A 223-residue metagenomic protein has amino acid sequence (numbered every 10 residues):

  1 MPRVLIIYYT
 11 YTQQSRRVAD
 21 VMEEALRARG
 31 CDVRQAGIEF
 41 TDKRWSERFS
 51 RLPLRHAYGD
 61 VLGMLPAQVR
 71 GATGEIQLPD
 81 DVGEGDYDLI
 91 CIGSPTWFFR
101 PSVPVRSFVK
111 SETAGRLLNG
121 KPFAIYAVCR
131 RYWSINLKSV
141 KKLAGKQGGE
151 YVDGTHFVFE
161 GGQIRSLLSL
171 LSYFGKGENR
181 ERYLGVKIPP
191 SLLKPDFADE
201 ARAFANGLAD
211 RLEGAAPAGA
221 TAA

Functional and structural regions predicted by a protein language model:
M1-G93, F99-S102, S107-K110, A114-N119 (+1 more regions): N-terminal beta1-alpha1-beta2 submodule of the flavodoxin-like/Rossmannoid cofactor-binding fold
A36-R48, G154-S172: Short, solvent-exposed beta-strand-terminating loops
S50-H56, K142-L143, L170-Y173: Short, hinge-like loop/turn segments at secondary-structure boundaries
I90, P122-Y126, V186-P189: Short, flexible active-site loops
S94, A127-R130, S191: Second-shell loop/turn segments in exported
W97-F98, Y132: Glycine-rich nucleotide phosphate-binding loop and flanking beta-alpha elements of Rossmann-like dinucleotide-binding
P122-L168: Short, glycine-/small-residue-rich phosphate/pyrophosphate-handling segment
F159-A223: Glycine-rich phosphate/pyrophosphate-binding loop and the adjoining helix
